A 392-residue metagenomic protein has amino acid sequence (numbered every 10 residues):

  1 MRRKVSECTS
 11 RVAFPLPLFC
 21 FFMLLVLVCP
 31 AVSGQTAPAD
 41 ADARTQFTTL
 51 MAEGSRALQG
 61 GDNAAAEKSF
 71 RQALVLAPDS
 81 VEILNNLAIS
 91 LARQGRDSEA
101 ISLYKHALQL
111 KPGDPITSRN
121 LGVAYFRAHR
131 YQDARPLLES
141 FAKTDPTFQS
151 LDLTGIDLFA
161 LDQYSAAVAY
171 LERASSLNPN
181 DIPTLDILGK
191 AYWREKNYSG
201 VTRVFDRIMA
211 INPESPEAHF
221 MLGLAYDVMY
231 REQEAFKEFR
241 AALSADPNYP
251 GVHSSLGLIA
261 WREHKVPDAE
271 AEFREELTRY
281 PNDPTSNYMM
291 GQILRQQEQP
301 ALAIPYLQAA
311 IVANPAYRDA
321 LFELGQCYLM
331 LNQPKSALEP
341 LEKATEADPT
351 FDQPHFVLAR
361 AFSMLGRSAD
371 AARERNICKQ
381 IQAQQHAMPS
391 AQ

Functional and structural regions predicted by a protein language model:
A37-A39, F356-Q392: Terminal, low-structured helical/coil segments at or just beyond the last alpha-helical repeat
T45, D79, G113, P146-T147 (+9 more regions): Short coil loop/turn residues that delineate tetratricopeptide repeat
T45-L76, I89, R93, L153-I156 (+4 more regions): Alpha-helical segment of the N-proximal tetratricopeptide repeat
T48, E82, I116, Q149-S150 (+6 more regions): Start-of-helix register in tetratricopeptide repeats
Q59-Q72, R93-H106, R127-S140, A160-R173 (+7 more regions): Structural signature of tandem alpha-helical TPR/SEL1-like repeats, specifically the intra-repeat loop/turn
L76, L110, F141-T144, L177 (+6 more regions): Structural marker of alpha-solenoid helical repeat scaffolds
